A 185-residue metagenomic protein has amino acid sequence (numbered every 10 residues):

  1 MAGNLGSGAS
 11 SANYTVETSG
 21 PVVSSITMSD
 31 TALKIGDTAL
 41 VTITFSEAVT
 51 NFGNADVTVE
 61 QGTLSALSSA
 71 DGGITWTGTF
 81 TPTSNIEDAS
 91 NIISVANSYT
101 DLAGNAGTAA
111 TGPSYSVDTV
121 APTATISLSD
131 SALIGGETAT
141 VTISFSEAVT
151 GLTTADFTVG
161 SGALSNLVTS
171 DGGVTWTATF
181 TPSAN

Functional and structural regions predicted by a protein language model:
M1-N185: Non-catalytic beta-sheet/beta-sandwich ligand-binding modules that flank or precede catalytic cores
